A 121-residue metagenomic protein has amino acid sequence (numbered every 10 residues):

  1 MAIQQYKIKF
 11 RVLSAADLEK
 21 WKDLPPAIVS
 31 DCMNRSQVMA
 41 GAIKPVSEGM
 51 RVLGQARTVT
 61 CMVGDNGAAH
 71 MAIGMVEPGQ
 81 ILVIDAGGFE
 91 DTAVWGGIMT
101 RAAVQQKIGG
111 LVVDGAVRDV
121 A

Functional and structural regions predicted by a protein language model:
M1-A121: Feature captures the catalytic cores and cofactor-binding loops of soluble hydro-lyases/lyases that act on carboxylate
